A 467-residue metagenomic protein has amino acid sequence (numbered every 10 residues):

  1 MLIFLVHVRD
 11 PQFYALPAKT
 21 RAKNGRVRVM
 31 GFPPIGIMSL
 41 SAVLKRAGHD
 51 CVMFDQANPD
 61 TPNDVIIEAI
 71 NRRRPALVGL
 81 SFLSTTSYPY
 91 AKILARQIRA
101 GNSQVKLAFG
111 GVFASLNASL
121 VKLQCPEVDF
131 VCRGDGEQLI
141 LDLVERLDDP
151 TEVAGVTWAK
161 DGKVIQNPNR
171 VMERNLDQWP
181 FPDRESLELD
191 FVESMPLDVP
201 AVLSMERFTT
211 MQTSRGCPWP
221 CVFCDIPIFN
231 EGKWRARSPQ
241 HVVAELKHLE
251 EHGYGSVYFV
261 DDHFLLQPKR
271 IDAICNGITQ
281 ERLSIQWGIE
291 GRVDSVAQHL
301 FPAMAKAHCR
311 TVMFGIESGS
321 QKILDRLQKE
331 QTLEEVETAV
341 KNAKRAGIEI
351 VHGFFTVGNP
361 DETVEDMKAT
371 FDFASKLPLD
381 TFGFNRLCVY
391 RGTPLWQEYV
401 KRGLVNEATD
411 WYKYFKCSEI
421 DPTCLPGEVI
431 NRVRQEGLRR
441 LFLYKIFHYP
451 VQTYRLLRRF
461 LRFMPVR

Functional and structural regions predicted by a protein language model:
L2-A22, T157-K160, V164-Q166, I350 (+1 more regions): C-terminal accessory regions of radical SAM enzymes
I3, L107, V153-A154, V257 (+4 more regions): Hydrophobic/aromatic residues located in beta-strands of well-ordered beta-sheets within soluble catalytic
R9-K19, N24, A159-T210: N-terminal [4Fe-4S]-dependent radical SAM core
T20-S41: Short catalytic helix/loop segments, enriched in acidic residues and glycine and frequently bearing histidine
F32, D183-F354, D372: Radical SAM [4Fe-4S] cluster-binding motif and immediate context
G36, L40-N175, R386-C388, G392: Glycine-rich beta-alpha loop elements in corrinoid/cobalamin-binding modules across cobalamin-dependent enzymes
A57, V260-Q267, R292-V293, T356-D361 (+1 more regions): Short, solvent-exposed turn/loop segments enriched in Gly/Ser/Thr/Pro and often Arg
A118-Q124, L300, D361-S375: Catalytic cores of alpha/beta
